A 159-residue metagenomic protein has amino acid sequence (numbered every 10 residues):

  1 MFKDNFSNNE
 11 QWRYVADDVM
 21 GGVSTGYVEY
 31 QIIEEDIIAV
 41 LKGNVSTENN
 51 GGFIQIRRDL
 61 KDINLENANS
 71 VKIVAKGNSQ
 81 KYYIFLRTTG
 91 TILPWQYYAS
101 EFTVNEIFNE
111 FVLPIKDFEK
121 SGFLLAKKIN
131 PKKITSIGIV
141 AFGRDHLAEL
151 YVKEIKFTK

Functional and structural regions predicted by a protein language model:
M1-K159: Beta-rich carbohydrate-recognition modules and glycan-binding surfaces
